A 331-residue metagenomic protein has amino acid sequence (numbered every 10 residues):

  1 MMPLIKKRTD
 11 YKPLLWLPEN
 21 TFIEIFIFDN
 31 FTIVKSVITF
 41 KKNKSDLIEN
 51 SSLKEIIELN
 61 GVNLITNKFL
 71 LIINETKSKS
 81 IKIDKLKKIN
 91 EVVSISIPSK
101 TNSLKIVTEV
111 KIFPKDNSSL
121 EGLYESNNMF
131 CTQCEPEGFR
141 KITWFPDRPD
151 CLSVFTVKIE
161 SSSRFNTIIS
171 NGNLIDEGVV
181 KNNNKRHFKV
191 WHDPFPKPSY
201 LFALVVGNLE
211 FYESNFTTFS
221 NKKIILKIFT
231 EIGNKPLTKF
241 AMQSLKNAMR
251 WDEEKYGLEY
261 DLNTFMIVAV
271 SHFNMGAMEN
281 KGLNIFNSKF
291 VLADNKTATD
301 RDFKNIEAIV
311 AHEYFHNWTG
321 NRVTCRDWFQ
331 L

Functional and structural regions predicted by a protein language model:
M1-F265, K289, D294: Acidic/His-enriched low-complexity segments
D10, V270, D300-K304: Generic hydrophobic alpha-helical membrane-segment signal
L152, R186, F240-N247, K281 (+1 more regions): Generic recognition of stable, solvent-exposed alpha-helical segments in well-folded globular domains
P196, E259-G282, N321-R322, D327-L331: Short, solvent-exposed turn/loop segments enriched in Gly/Ser/Thr/Pro and often Arg
S220-I225, N284, A311-W318: Active-site-adjacent bridging/hinge elements
K227-T230, R250, G276-D302, G320-N321: Active-site scaffold of zinc-dependent metalloenzymes
D294-L331: Zinc-dependent metallopeptidase catalytic helix centered on the HExxH motif and its immediate flanking segment
